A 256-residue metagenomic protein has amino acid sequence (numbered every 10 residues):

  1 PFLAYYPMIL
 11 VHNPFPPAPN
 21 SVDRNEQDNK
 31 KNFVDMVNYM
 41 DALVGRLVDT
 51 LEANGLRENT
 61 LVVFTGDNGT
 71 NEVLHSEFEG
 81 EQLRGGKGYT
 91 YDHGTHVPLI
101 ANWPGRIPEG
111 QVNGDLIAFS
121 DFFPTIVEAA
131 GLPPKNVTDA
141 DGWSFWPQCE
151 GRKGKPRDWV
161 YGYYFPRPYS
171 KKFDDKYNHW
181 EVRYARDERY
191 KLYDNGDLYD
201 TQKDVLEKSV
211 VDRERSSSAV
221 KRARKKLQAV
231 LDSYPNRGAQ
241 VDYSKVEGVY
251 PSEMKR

Functional and structural regions predicted by a protein language model:
P1-A4, L56-V62, H96-V97, K155-R157 (+1 more regions): Loop/turn elements at helix/coil->beta-strand transitions in domains of secreted/extracellular proteins
P1-D35, N71-V73, E77-E81, L206-E207 (+1 more regions): Active-site His/acidic residue clusters
F2-P7, V37-M40, V44, L51 (+4 more regions): Beta-strand elements within well-structured catalytic alpha/beta cores of enzymes that handle phosphate/sulfate esters
A4-P16, F64-T70, D141-W143, Y164-P168 (+1 more regions): Short, solvent-exposed turn/loop segments enriched in Gly/Ser/Thr/Pro and often Arg
P14-P17, N25-N29, D49-R106, A118: Histidine-centered active-site microenvironments of extracellular/periplasmic hydrolases and transferases
K31-V34, N38, N113-S120, D139 (+1 more regions): Soluble non-cytosolic domains of exported or imported proteins
T70-T90, I107-Q111, D115, S120-K203 (+1 more regions): C-terminal cap/loop subdomain of S1 sulfatases and analogous C-terminal strand-loop tails that border
F122, P168, D175, L192 (+2 more regions): Long, internal low-complexity/basic segments
